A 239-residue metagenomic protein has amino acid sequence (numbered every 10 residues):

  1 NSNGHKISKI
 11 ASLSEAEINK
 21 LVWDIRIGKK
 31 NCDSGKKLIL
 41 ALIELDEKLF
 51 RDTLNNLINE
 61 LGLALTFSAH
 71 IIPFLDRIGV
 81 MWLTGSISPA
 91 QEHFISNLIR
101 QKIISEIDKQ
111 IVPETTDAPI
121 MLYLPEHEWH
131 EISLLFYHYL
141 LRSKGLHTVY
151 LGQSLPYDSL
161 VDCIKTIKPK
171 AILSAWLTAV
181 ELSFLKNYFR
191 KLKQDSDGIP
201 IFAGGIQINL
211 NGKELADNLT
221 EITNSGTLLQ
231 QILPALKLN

Functional and structural regions predicted by a protein language model:
N1-I111: Long amphipathic alpha-helical segments
S86-N239: C-terminal regulatory/effector modules of DNA-binding transcriptional regulators
